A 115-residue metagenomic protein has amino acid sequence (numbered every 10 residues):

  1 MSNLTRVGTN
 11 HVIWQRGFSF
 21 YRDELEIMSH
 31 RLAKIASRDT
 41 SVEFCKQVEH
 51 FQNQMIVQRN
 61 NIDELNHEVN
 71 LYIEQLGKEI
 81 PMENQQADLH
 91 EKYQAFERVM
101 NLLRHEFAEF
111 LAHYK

Functional and structural regions predicted by a protein language model:
M1-K115: Charge-rich amphipathic alpha-helical interaction elements
